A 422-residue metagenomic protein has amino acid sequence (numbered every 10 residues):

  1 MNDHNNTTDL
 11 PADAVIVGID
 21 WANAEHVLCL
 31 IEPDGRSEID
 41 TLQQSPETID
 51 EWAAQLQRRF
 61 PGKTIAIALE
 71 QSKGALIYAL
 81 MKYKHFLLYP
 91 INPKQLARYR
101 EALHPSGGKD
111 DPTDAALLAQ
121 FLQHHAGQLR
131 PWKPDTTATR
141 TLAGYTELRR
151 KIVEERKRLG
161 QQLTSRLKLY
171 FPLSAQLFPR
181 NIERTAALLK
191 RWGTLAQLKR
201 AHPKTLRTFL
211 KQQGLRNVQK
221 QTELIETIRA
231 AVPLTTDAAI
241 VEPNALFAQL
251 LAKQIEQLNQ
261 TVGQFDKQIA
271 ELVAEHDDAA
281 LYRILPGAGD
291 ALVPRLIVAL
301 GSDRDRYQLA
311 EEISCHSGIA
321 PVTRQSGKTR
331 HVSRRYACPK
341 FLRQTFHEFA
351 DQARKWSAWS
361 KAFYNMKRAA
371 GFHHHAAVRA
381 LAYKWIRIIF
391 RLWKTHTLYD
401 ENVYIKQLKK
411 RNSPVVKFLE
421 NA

Functional and structural regions predicted by a protein language model:
M1-A422: A detector of single, family-specific signature residues that are central to catalytic or substrate-handling motifs
